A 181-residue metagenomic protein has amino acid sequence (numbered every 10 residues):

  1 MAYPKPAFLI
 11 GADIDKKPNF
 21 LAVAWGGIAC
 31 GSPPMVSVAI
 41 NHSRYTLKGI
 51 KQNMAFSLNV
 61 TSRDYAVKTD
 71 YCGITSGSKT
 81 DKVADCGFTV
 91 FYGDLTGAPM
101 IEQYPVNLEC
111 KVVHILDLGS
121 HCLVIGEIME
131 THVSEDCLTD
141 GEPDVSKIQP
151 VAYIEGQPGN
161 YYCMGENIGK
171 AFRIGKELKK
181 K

Functional and structural regions predicted by a protein language model:
M1-K181: Basic, polyanion-binding surface patches
